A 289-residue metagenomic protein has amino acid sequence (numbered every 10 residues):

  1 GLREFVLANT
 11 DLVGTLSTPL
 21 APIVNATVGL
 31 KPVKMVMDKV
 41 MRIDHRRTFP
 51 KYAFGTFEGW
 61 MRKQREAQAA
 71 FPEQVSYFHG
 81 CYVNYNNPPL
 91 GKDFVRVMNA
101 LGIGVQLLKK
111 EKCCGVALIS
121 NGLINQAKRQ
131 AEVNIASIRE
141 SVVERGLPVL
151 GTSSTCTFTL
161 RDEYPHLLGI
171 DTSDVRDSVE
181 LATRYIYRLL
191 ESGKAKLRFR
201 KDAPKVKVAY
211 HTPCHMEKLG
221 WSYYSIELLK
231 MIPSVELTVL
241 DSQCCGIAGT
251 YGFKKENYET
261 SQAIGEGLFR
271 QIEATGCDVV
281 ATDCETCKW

Functional and structural regions predicted by a protein language model:
G1-W289: Iron-sulfur cluster-binding electron-transfer modules in prokaryotic oxidoreductases
